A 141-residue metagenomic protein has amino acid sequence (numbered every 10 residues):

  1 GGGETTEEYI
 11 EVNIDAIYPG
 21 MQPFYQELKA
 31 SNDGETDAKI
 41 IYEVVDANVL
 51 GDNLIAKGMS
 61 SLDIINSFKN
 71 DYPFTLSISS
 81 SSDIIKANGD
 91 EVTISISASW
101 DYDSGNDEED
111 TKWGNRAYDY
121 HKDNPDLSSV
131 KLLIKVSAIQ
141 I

Functional and structural regions predicted by a protein language model:
G1-E27: Beta-sheet-dominated interaction scaffolds and their linkers
G1-G3, I41-S81: A surface/secretory-pathway sequence property marking extracellular, secreted, or lumenal proteins enriched
G3-T5, I17-P19, E35-D37, A47-L54 (+3 more regions): Generic "edge-of-domain/loop-turn" microfeature
E7, A47, G51, L62-I65 (+4 more regions): Intrinsically disordered, low-complexity regions
N13-A16, S79-K86: Beta-strand-rich interaction surfaces with strong enrichment in secreted/lumenal proteins
D15, D52, A56, L62-N70 (+4 more regions): Polar/charged alpha-helical tracts
Q22-A38, N88-I141: C-terminal, structured domain-capping segment
